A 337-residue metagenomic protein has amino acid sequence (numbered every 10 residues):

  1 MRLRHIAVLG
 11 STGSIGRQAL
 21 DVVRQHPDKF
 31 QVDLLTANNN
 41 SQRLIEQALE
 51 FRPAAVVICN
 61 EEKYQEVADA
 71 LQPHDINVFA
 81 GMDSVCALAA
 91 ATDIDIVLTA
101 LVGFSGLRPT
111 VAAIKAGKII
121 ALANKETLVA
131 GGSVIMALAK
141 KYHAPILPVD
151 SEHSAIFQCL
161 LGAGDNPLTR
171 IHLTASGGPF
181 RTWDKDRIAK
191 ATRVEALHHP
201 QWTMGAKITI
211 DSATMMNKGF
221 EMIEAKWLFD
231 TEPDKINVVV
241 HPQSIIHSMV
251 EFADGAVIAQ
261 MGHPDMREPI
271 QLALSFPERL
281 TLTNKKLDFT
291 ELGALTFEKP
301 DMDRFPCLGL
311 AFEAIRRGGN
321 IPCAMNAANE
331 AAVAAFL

Functional and structural regions predicted by a protein language model:
M1-L337: Catalytic, metal-anchored helix/loop core of enzyme active sites in primary metabolism
